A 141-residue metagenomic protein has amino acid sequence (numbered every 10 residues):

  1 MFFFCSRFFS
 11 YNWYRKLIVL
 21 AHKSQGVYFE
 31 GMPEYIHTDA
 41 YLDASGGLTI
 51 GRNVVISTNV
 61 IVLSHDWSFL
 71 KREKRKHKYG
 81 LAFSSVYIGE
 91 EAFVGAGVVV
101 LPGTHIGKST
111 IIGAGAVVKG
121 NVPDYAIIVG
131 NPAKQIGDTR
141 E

Functional and structural regions predicted by a protein language model:
M1-D39: Extended, small-residue-rich solenoid/repeat segments and analogous flexible loops that form exposed scaffolds
F4-S6, G26-E30, L48, V86-I88 (+1 more regions): Sequence/structural signature of small/polar-enriched beta-strand/turn repeats that build beta-strand-rich repeat
H37-H105, A126, N131-A133, D138-R140: Flexible, glycine/small-residue-enriched loop-and-beta-strand segment within the central core of proteins
V55, T110-I111: Short alpha-helix at the nucleotide-sugar/activated-sugar donor binding site of glycosyltransferases and closely
G107-T110, P123-Y125: Conserved catalytic segment of ABC-fold P-loop ATPases
G120: Active-site nucleotide-sugar/metal-binding loop of Leloir-type enzymes
